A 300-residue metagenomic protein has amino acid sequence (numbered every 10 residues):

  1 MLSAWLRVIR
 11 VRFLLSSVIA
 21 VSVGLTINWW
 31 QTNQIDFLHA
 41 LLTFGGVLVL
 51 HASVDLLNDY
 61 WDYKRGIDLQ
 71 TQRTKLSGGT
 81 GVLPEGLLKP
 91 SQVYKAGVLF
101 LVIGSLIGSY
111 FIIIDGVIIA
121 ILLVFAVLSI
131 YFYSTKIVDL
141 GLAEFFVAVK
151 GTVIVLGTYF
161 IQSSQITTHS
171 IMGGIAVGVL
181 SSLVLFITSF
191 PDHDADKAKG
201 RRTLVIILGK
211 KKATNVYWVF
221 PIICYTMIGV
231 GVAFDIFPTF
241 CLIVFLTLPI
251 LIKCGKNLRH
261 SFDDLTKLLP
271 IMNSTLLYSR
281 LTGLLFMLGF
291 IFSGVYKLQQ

Functional and structural regions predicted by a protein language model:
M1-L38, L42, G46, V138-F145: Topogenic membrane-insertion module of multi-pass membrane proteins
V18-G24, F146-F160, V177, I206-K210 (+1 more regions): Small-residue-rich segments of transmembrane alpha-helices in multi-pass membrane proteins, especially helix faces
L25-G45, S105-A120, V155-I175, M227-F240 (+1 more regions): Helix-coil boundary and interhelical linker segments in multi-pass alpha-helical membrane proteins
T32-L57, A120-I121, F125-Y131, H169-I187: Membrane-embedded alpha-helical segments that form the functional core of polytopic membrane enzymes, especially those
V49-T74, L183-V205: Acidic (Asp/Glu-rich) catalytic motifs at the cytosolic membrane interface
T71-I112, V205-F237, L277-R280: Multi-pass membrane catalytic core of lipid/isoprenoid biosynthesis enzymes
G79-T168: Intramembrane alpha-helical segments
A233-L298: Extended hydrophobic alpha-helices typical of membrane-associated regions
